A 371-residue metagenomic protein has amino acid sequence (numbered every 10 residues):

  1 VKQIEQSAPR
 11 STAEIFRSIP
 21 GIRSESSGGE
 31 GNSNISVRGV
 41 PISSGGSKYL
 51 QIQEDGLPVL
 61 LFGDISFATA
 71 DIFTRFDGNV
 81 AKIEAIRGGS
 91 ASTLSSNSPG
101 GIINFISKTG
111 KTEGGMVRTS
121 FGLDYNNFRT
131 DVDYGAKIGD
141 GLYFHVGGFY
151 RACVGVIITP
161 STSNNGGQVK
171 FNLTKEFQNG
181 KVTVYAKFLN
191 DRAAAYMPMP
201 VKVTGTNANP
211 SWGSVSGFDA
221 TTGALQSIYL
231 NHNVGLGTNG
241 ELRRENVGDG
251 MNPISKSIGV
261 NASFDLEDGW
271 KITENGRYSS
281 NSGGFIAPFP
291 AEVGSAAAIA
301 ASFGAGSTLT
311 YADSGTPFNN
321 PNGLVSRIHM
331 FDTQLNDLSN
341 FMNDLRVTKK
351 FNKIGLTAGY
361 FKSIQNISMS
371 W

Functional and structural regions predicted by a protein language model:
A13-P58: Extracytoplasmic beta-strand/coil segments of soluble accessory domains associated with Gram-negative outer-membrane
I15, N34-R38, L50-D55, A70-F73 (+3 more regions): N-terminal periplasmic accessory domains that precede and gate Gram-negative outer-membrane beta-barrel machines
S33, G101, F128-V132, G167-F171 (+2 more regions): Hydrophobic, lipid-facing positions within transmembrane beta-strands of outer-membrane proteins
P58-R87: Short acidic/polar hinge/loop motifs at secondary-structure boundaries that mediate gating or recognition
G89-S92, I102-K137, G148-P160: Short strand-turn segments of transmembrane beta-barrel domains in outer membranes, especially the first one or two
T119-Y125, Y150-V154, F177-N179, F188-R192 (+2 more regions): Transmembrane beta-strands of outer-membrane beta-barrel pores
N172-E176, K181-S257, G284-D332: Acidic/polar loop-and-plug regions of large Gram-negative outer-membrane beta-barrel proteins
P253-G283, A312-W371: Face-selective signature of the C-terminal outer-membrane beta-barrel domain
